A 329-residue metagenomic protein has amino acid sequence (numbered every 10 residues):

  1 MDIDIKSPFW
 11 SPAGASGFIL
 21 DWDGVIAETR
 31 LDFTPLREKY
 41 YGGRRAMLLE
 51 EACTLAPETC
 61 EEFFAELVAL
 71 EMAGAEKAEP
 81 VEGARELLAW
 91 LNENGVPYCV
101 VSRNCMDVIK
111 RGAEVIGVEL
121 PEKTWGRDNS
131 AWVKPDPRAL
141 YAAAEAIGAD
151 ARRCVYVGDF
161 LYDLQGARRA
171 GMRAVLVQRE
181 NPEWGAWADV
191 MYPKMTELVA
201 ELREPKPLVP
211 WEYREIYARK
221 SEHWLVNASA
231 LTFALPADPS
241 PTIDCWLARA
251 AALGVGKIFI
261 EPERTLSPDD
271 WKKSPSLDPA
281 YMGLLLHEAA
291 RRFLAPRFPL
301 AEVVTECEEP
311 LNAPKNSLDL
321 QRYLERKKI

Functional and structural regions predicted by a protein language model:
M1-S16, M106, R111-W211: Asp-based, Mg2+/Mn2+-dependent phosphohydrolase catalytic module
D2-E62: Active-site neighborhood of HAD-like aspartate-dependent phosphohydrolases
C60-E71, E119-T124, A295: Short, basic/glycine-rich phosphate-binding loops at helix/coil junctions that contact nucleotide phosphates
A73-V100, M106-K110, E114, P137: Short, acidic loop-to-helix structural element flanking the phosphoryl-transfer center in phosphate-processing enzymes
N92, R168, A251: Anion (oxyanion) recognition and catalysis
V209-I329: Adenine nucleotide-associated cytosolic modules
